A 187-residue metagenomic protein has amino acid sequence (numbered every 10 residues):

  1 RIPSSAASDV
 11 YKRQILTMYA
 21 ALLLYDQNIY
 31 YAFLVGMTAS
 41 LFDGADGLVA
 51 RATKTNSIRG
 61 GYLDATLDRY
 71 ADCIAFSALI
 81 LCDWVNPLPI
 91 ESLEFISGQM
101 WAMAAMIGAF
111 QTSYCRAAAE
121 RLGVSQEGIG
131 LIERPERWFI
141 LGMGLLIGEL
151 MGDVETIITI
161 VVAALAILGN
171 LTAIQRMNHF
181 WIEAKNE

Functional and structural regions predicted by a protein language model:
R1, T66-E187: A feature for the membrane-embedded catalytic helix bundles of lipid/isoprenoid biosynthetic enzymes
R1-I2, L48: Charged/polar interaction segments and conserved charged motifs
I2-A7, Y11: Single conserved hydrophobic/aromatic residue that forms the stacking wall/gate of nucleotide- or nucleobase-binding
K12-R59, E94-I107, E155-L168: Membrane-embedded alpha-helical segments that form the functional core of polytopic membrane enzymes, especially those
R13-I15, A39, D64-L67, E136: Generic structural concept
D46-D68, Q126-I132: Juxtamembrane helix-capping/reentrant segments at transmembrane boundaries
